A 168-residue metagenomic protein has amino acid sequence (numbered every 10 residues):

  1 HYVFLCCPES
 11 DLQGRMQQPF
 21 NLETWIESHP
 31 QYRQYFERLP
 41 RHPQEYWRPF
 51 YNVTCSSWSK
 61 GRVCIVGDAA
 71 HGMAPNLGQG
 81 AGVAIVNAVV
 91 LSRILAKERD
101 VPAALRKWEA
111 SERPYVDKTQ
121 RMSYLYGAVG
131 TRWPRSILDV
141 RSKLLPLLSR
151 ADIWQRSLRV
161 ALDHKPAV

Functional and structural regions predicted by a protein language model:
H1-W47: Conserved FAD/dinucleotide-binding core of flavoprotein oxidoreductases
P19, P102-L105, I137: Short, structured helix-loop boundary elements
Q31, K97-D100, P114, R132-S136 (+1 more regions): Alpha-helical structural elements of signaling/regulatory helical domains
Q44-L125: Conserved mid-domain beta->alpha element of the FAD-binding
R121-L138: Crotonase-superfamily enoyl-CoA hydratase/isomerase domain that binds and transforms CoA-thioester intermediates
S142-V168: C-terminal auxiliary extensions adjacent to catalytic cores
